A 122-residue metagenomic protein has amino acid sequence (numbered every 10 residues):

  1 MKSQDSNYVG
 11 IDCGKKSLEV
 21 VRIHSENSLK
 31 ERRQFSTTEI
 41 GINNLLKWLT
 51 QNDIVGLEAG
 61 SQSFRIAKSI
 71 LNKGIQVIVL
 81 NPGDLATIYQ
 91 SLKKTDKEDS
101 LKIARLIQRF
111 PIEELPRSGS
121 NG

Functional and structural regions predicted by a protein language model:
M1-G122: Phosphate- and other anionic-substrate recognition elements at nucleic-acid/protein interfaces
